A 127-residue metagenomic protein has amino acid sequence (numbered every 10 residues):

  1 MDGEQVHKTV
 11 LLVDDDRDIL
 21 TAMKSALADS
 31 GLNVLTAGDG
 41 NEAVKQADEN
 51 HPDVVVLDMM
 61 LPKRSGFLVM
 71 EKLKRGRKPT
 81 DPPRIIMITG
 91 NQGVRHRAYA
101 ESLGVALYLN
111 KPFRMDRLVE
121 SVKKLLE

Functional and structural regions predicted by a protein language model:
R17-L35: Two-component/phosphorelay signaling modules centered on CheY-like receiver
L20, P62, G93: The feature encodes the CheY-like receiver
D39-E42, S65-E71: Acidic catalytic/metal-coordinating carboxylates
N50-V56, L61: Active-site beta3 strand of CheY-like receiver
L68, Q92-L107, E120: Alpha4 helix (beta4-alpha4-beta5 surface) of REC/receiver domains from two-component response regulators
F113-V122: C-terminal output helix
